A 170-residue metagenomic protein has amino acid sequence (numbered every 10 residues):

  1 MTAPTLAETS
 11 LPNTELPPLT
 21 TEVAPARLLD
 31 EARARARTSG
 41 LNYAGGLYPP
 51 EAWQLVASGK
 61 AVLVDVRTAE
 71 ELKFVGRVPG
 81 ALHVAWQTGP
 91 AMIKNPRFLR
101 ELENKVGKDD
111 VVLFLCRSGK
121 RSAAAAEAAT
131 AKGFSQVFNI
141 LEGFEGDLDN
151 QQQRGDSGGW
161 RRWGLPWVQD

Functional and structural regions predicted by a protein language model:
T2-A61, E70-V111, S122-D170: Rhodanese-like catalytic fold shared by cysteine-dependent sulfurtransferases and DSP/PTP-type phosphatases
L63-D65: Structural scaffold elements adjacent to functional motifs in cytosolic proteins
F114-L115: Short, surface-exposed ligand- or partner-binding patches at beta-edge/loop junctions that are enriched in aromatics
